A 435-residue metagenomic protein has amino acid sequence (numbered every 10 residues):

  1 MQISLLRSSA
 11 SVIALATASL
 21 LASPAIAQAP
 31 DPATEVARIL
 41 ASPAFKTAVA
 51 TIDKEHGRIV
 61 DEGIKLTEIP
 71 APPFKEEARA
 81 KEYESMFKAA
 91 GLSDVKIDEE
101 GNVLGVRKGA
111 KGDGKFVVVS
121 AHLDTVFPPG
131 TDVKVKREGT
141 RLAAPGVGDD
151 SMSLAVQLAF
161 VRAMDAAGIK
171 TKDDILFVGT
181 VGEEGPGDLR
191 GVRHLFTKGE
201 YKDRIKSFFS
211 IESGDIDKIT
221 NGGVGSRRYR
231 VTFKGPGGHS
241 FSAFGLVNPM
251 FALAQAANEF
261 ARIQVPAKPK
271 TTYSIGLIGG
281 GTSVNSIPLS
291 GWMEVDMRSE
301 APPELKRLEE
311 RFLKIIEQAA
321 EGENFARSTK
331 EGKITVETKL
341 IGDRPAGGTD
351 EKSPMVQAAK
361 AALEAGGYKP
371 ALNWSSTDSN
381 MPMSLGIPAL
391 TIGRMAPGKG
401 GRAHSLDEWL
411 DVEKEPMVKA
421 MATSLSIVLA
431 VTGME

Functional and structural regions predicted by a protein language model:
M1-I13: Bacterial N-terminal signal peptides that target proteins for export
A22-P24: N-terminal signal peptide c-region/cleavage motif recognized by signal peptidases
A27-P72, N221-G225: N-terminal hydrophobic or amphipathic helices/low-complexity stretches enriched in small/hydrophobic/Pro/Gly
Q28-T47, M250-E435: Metal-dependent amide/peptide-bond hydrolase catalytic core, centered on the "pita-bread" metallohydrolase fold
V60-D113: A non-catalytic alpha/beta surface segment that caps or lines the substrate-entry region of metallo-dependent hydrolase
V106-M152: Catalytic-core environment of secreted peptidases
L123-R137, T220-T232, A361: Acidic-glycine-rich active-site phosphate/pyrophosphate-binding loop
G146-V224, P266, N285: Acidic/histidine-rich catalytic neighborhood of metal-dependent amide-processing enzymes
